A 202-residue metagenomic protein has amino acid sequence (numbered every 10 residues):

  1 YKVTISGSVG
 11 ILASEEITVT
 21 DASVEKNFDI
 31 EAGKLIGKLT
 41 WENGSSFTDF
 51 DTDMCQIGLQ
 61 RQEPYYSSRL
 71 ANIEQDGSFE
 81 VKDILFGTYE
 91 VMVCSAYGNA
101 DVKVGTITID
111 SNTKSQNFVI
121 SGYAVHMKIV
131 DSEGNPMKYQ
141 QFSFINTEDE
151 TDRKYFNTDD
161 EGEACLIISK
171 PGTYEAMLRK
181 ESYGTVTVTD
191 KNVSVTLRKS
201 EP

Functional and structural regions predicted by a protein language model:
Y1-K2, G7-V9, Q75-E90, A96-Y97 (+1 more regions): Short Pro-Gly-centered beta-turn/loop motif in secreted/extracellular proteins
S6, G33, T40-W41, I73 (+3 more regions): Hydrophobic alpha-helical segments, especially N-terminal targeting/anchoring helices
S6-K26, S95-Q116, S121, L178-P202: Structured interaction patches on ligand/partner-binding surfaces of diverse proteins
V19-D21, F28-I30, F50, N72-E74 (+6 more regions): Surface-exposed coil/turn segments at beta-strand junctions on protein surfaces, enriched
F28, L35-E42, F118, V125-D131 (+1 more regions): A short, amphipathic beta-strand motif
K34, T52-Q56, T88-E90, A124-H126 (+2 more regions): Exposed beta-strand and adjacent loop surfaces of beta-rich binding modules that mediate intermolecular recognition
W41-Y65, D131-E150, K170-P171: Short, ordered, surface-exposed loop/turn motifs in non-cytosolic proteins
R61-E80, E148-C165: Short, acidic Ser/Thr/Gly-rich low-complexity loop/linker segments typical of extracellular and cell-surface proteins
